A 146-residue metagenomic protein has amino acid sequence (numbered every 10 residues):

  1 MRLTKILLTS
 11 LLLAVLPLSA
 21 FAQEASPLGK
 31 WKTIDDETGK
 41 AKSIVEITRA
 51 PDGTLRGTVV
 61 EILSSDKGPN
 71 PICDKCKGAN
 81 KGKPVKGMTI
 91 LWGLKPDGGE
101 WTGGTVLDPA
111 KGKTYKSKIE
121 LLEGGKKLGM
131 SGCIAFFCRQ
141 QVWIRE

Functional and structural regions predicted by a protein language model:
M1-L11: Bacterial N-terminal signal peptides that target proteins for export
L16-E24: Sec/Tat signal peptide C-region and signal peptidase I cleavage site
A20, I72-K75, G132: The N-terminal extracellular segments of secreted preproproteins, especially immediately downstream of signal
E24-K30, G98-G104, K126-G129: Short, hydrophobic/aromatic-rich segments at coil-to-beta transitions
E24-K42, Q140-E146: K/E-rich alpha-helical interaction surfaces of small helical-bundle regulatory domains
I34-A110, T114-S117: Central antiparallel beta-sheet cores of small beta-barrel/beta-sandwich binding domains
V60-I62, C133, E146: Generic beta-structure capping elements
D108-K111, K118-L121, K127-Q141: Short, exposed beta-strand-loop hairpins at the edges of beta-sheets in extracellular/periplasmic proteins
